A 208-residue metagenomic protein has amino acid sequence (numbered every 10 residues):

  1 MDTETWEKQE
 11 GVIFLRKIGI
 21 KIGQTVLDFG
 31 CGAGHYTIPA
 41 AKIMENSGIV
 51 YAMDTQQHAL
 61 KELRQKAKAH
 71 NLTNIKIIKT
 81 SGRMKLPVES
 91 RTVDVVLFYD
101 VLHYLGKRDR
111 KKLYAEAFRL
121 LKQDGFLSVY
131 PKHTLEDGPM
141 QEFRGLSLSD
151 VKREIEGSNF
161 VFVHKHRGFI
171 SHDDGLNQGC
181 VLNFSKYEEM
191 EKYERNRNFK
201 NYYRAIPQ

Functional and structural regions predicted by a protein language model:
T5-Q24: Conserved alpha-helix/loop element of class I SAM-dependent methyltransferases that forms part of the SAM/SAH-binding
L27, A33-M84: Class I SAM-dependent methyltransferase SAM/SAH-binding core
M44-E45, L105-K107, L121-Q123: Helix-to-beta-strand junctions that scaffold the AdoMet/dcAdoMet cofactor pocket in Class I SAM-dependent enzymes
R83-V96: A short acidic, Gly/Pro-enriched loop at the edge of an enzyme's catalytic core that lines a small-molecule cofactor
K111-Q123: A short glycine-rich, Lys/Arg-flanked "PGG" loop and its adjoining helix->strand segment in the class I
D124-K132: Conserved beta-strand signature within the Rossmann-like core of class I S-adenosyl-L-methionine
Q141-H164: Conserved Class I S-adenosyl-L-methionine
F169-Q208: Core SAM-dependent methyltransferase catalytic element
